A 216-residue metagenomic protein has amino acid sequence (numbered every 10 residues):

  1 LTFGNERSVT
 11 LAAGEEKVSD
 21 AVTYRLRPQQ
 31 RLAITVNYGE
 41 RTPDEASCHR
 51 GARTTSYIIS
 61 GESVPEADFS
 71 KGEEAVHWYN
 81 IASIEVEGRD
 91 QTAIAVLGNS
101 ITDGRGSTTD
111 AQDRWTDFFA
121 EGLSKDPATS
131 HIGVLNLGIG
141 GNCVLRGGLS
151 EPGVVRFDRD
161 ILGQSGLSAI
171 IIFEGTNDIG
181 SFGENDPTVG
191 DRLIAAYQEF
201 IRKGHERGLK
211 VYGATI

Functional and structural regions predicted by a protein language model:
L1-L97, S107-T109, A128: N-terminal secretory targeting modules
P43-D44, G104-R105, V144-R146, I179-E184: Extracytoplasmic/secreted cell-surface and envelope-processing proteins
Q91-D117, G140-C143: Catalytic nucleophile-elbow at a beta strand-turn-alpha helix junction centered on a G-D-S/GDSL motif, marking
A93-G98, T102, I132-G138, S168-F173 (+1 more regions): Structural recognition of the beta-strand scaffold that forms the well-ordered cores of secreted hydrolase catalytic
D110, D117, E121, K125-P127 (+1 more regions): Alpha-helical cap/lid subdomain in secreted, periplasmic, or secretory-pathway luminal O-acyl-processing enzymes
D126-V144: Mobile, glycine- and charge-enriched loop segments and immediately flanking short secondary-structure elements within
